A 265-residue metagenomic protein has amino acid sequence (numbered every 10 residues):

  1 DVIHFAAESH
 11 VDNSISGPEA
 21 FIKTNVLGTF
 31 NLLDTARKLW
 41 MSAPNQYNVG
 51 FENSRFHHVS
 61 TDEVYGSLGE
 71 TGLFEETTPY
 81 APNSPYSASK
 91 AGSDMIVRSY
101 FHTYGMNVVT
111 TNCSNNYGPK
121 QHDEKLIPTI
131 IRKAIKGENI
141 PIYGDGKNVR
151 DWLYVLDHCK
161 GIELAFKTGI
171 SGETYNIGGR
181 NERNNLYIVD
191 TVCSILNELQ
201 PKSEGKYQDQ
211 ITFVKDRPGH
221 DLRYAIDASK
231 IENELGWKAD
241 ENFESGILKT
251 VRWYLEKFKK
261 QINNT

Functional and structural regions predicted by a protein language model:
D1-N116, K136, L156, N185 (+2 more regions): N-terminal Rossmann-like NAD(P)+-binding domain of SDR-like oxidoreductases, especially those catalyzing
T24-L27, K125, T129: A general alpha-helical scaffold signature found inside nucleotide-binding enzyme cores
N31, P128, R132-T265: C-terminal substrate-binding subdomain of Rossmann-fold SDR/epimerase-dehydratase oxidoreductases
L68-T71, Q121-E124, Y187-D190, R223: Short aromatic-enriched loop/helix-cap "lid" or pocket-rim segments at secondary-structure transitions that line
T103-N107, E124, T168-G169: Short coil/turn segments at alpha/beta junctions that flank glycine-rich nucleotide-binding fingerprints
G118, H122, D151-Y154: Active-site helix-initiating loop/hinge in glycosyltransferases
